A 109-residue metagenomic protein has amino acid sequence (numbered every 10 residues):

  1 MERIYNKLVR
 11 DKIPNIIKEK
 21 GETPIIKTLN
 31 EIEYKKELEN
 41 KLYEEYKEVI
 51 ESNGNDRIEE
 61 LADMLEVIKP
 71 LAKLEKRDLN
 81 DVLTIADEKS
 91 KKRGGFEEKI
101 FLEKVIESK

Functional and structural regions predicted by a protein language model:
M1-K109: Flexible "arm" and connector segments at domain edges
